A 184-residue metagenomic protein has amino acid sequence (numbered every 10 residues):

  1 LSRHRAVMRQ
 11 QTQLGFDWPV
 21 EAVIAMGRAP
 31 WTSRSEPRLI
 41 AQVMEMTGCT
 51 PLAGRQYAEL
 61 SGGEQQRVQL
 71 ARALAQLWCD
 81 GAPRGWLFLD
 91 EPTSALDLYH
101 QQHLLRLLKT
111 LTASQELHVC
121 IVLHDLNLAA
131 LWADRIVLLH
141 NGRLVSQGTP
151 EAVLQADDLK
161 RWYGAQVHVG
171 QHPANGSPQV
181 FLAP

Functional and structural regions predicted by a protein language model:
P37-L52, L74: Conserved ABC ATPase "signature" region
Q56-L60, E64-Q65: Conserved ABC ATPase signature
A82-P83, L87-E91: Catalytic Walker B motif of ABC-type/P-loop ATPase nucleotide-binding domains
Q101-Q115: Helical segment within the ABC ATPase nucleotide-binding domain
L123-H124: H-loop/switch region of ABC-family ATPase nucleotide-binding domains
Q147-G148: ABC ATPase "signature
Q155-A156, K160-P184: ABC ATPase nucleotide-binding domains
